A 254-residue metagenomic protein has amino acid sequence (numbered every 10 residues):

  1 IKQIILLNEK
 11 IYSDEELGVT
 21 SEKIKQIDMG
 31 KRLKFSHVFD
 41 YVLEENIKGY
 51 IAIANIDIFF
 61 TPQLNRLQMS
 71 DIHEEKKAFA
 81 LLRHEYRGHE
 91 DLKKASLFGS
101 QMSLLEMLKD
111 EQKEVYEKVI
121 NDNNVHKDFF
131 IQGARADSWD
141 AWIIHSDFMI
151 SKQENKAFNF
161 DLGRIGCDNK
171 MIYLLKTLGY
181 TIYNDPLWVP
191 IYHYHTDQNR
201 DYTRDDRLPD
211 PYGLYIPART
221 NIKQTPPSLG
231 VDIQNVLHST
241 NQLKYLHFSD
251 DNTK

Functional and structural regions predicted by a protein language model:
I1-K2: Short, acidic, metal-binding catalytic loop of nucleotide-sugar glycosyltransferases
I5-A54, F59-Q63: Active-site-proximal specificity loops/subdomain of glycosyltransferases
K10-S13, D57-F59, H84-R87, M149 (+2 more regions): Short, solvent-exposed loop/turn segments at secondary-structure junctions
E15-G18, N65-R66, E90-K94, D197 (+1 more regions): Short aromatic-enriched loop/helix-cap "lid" or pocket-rim segments at secondary-structure transitions that line
G30-H37, Y86-H89, P190-I191: A short acidic, often aromatic-flanked loop/helix-cap motif at beta-alpha or helix-coil junctions that lines enzyme
I47-K48, E74-A78, Y180: Short, high-confidence coil segments that cap the C-terminus of an alpha-helix and link into the following beta-strand
F59-Y173: Conserved catalytic core of nucleotide-sugar-dependent glycosyltransferases
Q153-K254: C-terminal catalytic/acceptor-binding lobe
